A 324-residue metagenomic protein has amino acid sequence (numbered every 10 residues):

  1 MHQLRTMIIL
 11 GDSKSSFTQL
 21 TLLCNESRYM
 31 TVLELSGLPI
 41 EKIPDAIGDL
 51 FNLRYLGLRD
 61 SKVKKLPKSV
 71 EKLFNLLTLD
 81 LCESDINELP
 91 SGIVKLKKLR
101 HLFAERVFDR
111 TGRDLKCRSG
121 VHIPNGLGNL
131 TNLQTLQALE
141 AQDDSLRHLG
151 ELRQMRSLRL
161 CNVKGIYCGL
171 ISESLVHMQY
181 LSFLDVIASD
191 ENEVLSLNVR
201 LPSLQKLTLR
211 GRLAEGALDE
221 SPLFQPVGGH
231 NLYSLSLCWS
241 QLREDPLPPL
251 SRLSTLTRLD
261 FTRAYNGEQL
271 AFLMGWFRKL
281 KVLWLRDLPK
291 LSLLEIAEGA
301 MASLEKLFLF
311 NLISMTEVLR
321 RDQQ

Functional and structural regions predicted by a protein language model:
M1-S145, L149-Y167, L175-N192, N198-L218 (+5 more regions): Predominantly recognizes leucine-rich repeat
